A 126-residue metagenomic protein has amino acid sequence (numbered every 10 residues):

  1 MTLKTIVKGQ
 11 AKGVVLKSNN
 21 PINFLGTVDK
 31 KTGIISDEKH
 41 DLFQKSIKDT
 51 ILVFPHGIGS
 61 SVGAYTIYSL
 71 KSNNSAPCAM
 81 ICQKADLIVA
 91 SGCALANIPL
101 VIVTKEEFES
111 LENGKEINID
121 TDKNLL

Functional and structural regions predicted by a protein language model:
L3-A11, L16-L125: Feature captures the catalytic cores and cofactor-binding loops of soluble hydro-lyases/lyases that act on carboxylate
